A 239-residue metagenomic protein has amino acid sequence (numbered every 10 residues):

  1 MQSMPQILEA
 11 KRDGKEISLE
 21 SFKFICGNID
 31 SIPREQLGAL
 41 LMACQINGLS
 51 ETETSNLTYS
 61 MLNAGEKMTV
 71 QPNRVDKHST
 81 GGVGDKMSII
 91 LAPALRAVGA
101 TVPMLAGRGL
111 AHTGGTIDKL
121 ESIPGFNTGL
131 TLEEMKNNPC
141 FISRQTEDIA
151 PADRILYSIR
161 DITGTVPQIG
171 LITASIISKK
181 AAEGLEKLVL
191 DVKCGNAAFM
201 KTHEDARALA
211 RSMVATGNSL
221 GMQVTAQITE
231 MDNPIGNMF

Functional and structural regions predicted by a protein language model:
M1-G84: Acidic, glycine/proline-rich low-complexity segments that act as flexible tails and inter-domain linkers
Q2, I7-A10, G99, P124-T128 (+1 more regions): Glycine-rich anion-binding loops and their surrounding alpha/beta cores
F24, N56-Y59, P93, S175 (+1 more regions): Alpha-helical scaffolding segments of alpha/beta enzyme cores, especially the outer helices of TIM-barrel or partial
L40, G82, L120, L190 (+1 more regions): Residue-level signature of catalytic and energy-coupling elements of molecular machines, predominantly ATP/GTP-dependent
L41-M42, I89-P93, S178: Contiguous, well-ordered alpha-helical segments that form the cores/surfaces of helical PPI scaffolds
E51, S55, S88-I89, G114 (+2 more regions): Conserved strand-to-helix beginnings and helix N-cap segments that scaffold or border functional pockets
N73-H112: Glycine/serine-rich anion-binding loops at beta->alpha junctions that coordinate negatively charged ligand groups
G109-F126: Active-site-proximal loop->helix
